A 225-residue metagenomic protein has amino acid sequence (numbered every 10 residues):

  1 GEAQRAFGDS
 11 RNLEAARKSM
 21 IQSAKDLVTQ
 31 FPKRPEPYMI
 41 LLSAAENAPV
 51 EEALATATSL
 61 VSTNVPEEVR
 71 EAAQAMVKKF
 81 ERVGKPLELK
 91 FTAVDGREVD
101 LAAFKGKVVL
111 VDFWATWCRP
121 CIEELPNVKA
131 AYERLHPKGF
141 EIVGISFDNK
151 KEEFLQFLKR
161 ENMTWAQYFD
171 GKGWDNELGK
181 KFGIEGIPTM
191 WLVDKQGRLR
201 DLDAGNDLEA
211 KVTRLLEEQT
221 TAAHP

Functional and structural regions predicted by a protein language model:
G1-G8, K33-A45: Amphipathic alpha-helical repeat scaffolds of TPR domains
S10-Q22, A48-L54: Helix-turn-helix repeat elements of alpha-solenoid scaffolds
K25-V28, V61-S62: A conserved position within tetratricopeptide repeats
S43-T92, A102-K105, Q156-K159, T221-P225: N-proximal helix/coil linker or "cap" segments that precede and/or mark the start of modular domains
V99-R119, V128: Short active-site neighborhood of thiol/selenol oxidoreductases, capturing the structured segment around
E123-E161, G171-K180, A210: Structural microenvironment flanking redox-active thiols in thiol-disulfide oxidoreductases
E161-M163, D170-L215: Thiol/disulfide oxidoreductase modules built on the thioredoxin-like
